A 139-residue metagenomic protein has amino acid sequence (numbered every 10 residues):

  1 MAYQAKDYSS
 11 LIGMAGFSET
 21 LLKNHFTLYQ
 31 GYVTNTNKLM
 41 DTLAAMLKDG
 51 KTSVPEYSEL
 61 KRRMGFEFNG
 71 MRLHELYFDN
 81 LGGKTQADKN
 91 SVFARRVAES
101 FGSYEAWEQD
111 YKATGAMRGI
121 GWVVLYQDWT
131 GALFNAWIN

Functional and structural regions predicted by a protein language model:
M1-N139: Feature for soluble, non-membrane regions of globular proteins
